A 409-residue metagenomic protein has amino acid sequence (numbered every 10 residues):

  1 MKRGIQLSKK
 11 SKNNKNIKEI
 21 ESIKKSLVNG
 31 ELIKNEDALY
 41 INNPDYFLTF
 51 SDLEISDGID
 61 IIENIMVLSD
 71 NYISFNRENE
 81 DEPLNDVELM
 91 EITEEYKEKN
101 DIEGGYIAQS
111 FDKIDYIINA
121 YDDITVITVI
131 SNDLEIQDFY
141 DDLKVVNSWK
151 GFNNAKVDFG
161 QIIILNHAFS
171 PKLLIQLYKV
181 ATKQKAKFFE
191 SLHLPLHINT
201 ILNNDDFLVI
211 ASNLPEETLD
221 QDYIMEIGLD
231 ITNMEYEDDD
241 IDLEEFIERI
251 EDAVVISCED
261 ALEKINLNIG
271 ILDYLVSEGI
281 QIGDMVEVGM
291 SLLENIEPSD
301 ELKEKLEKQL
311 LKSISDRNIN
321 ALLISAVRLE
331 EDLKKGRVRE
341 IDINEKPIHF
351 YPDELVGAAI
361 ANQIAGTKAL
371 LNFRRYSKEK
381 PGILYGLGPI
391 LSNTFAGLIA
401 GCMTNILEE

Functional and structural regions predicted by a protein language model:
K2-K264: Alpha/propeptide regions of enzymes that mature by internal proteolysis
F189-L196, A261, I265, L293 (+3 more regions): Long, hydrophobic, amphipathic alpha-helical segments used as structural scaffolds
F246, I250, V254, C258 (+7 more regions): Hydrophobic face of amphipathic alpha-helices
N268-I324: N-terminal interaction modules that seed assembly of large macromolecular complexes
E304-R375: Long, charge-patterned amphipathic interaction tracts in eukaryotic proteins
L371-E409: Glycine-rich, aromatic-bearing surface loops/beta-hairpins
